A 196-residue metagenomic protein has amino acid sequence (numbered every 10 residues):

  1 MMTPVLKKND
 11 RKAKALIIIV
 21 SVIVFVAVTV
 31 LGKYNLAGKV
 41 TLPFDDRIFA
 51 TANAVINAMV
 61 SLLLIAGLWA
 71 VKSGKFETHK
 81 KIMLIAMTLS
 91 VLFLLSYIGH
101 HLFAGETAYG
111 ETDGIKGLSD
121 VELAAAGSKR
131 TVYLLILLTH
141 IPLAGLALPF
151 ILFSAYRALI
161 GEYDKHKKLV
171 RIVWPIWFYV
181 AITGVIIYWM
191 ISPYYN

Functional and structural regions predicted by a protein language model:
M1-N196: Alpha-helical membrane insertion/targeting regions
